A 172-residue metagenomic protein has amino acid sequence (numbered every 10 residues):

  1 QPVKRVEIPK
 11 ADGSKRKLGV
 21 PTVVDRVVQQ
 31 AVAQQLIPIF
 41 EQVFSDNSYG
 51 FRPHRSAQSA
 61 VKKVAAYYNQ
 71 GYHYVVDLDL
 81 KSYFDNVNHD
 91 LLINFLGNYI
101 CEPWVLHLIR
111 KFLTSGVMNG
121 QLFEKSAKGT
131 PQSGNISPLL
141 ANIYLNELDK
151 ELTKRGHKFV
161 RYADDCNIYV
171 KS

Functional and structural regions predicted by a protein language model:
Q1-E7, A11, V43-N47, F51-R55 (+1 more regions): Conserved polymerase palm-domain catalytic core
G13-K15: Intrinsically disordered, low-complexity basic tails/linkers immediately adjacent to helix-turn-helix/homeobox/MYB/SANT
K17-T22: Conserved phosphate-binding loops in nucleotide/dinucleotide-binding enzymes
V24, V28-Q29, A33, A65: Duplex nucleic acid-engaging cores and interfaces of nucleic-acid transaction enzymes
Q30-N47: Electropositive, glycine- and tryptophan-enriched low-complexity nucleic-acid-binding patches
